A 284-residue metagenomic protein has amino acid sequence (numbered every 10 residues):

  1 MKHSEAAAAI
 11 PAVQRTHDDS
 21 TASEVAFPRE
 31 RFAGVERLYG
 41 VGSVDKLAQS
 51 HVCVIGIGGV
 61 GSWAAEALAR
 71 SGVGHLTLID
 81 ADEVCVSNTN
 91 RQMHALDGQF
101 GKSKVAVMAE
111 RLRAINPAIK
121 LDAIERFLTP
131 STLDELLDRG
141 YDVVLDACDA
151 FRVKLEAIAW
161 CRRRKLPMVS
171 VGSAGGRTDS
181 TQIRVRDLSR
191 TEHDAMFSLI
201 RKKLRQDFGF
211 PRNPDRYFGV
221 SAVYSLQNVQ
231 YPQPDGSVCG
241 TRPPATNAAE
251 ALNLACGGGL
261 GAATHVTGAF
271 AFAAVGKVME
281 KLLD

Functional and structural regions predicted by a protein language model:
M1-C53: N-terminal charged helix/coil linker that caps or initiates catalytic domains
V54-G56, I79: Conserved N-terminal Rossmann-fold NAD(P)-binding element of oxidoreductases
V60: Hydrophobic/small residue at the entry helix of a nucleotide-binding pocket
V73-N116: Glycine-rich phosphate-binding loop and adjoining beta1-alpha1-beta2 segment of Rossmann-like nucleotide-binding folds
G101, V105-D142, C148-F151: A structured beta-alpha segment of the ubiquitous adenosine-cofactor-binding alpha/beta core
V143, C148-H265, A269: E1/E1-like adenylate-forming module used to activate ubiquitin-like modifiers and sulfur-carrier proteins
Q206, G268-D284: Internal hydrophobic alpha-helix adjacent to the cofactor/substrate pocket in enzyme cavities
